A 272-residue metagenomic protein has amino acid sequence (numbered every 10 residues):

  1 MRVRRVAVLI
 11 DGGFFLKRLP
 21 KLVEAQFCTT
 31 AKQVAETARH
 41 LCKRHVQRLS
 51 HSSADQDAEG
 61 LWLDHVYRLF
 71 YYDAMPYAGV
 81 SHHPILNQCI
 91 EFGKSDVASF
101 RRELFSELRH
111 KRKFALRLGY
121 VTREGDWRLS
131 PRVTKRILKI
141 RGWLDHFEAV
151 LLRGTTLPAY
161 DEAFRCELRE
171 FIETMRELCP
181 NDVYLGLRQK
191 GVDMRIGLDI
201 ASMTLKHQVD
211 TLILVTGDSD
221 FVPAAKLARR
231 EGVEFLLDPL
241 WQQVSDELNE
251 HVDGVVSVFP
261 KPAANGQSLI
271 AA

Functional and structural regions predicted by a protein language model:
M1-C166, N181, L185, E234 (+1 more regions): Domain-level signal for Mg2+-assisted phosphodiester chemistry and nucleotide/NA-binding surfaces in nucleic-acid
T122-A272: Nuclease catalytic cores that cleave nucleic-acid phosphodiester bonds, predominantly acidic two-metal-ion
